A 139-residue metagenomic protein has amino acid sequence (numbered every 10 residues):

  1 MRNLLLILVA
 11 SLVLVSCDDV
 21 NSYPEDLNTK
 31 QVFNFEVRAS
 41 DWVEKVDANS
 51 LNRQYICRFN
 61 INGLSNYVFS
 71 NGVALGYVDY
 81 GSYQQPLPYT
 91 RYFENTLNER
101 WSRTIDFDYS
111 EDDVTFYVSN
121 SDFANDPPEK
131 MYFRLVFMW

Functional and structural regions predicted by a protein language model:
M1-R2: N-terminal hydrophobic targeting signals that begin at the initiator methionine
L5, L12-V37: Bacterial Sec-dependent N-terminal signal peptides
E25-W139: First exposed extracellular module after export/assembly in secreted or surface-exposed proteins
